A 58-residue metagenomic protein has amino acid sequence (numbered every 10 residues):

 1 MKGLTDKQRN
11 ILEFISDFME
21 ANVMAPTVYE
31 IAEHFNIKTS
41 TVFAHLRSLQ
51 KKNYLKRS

Functional and structural regions predicted by a protein language model:
Q8, V28, T39-S40: The DNA-contacting recognition helix of HTH DNA-binding domains and analogous helical DNA-recognition elements
N10-D17: Pre-recognition alpha-helix immediately N-terminal to the DNA-recognition helix within helix-turn-helix or winged-helix
D17-V23: Short helix-capping/hinge SLiMs at alpha-helix to coil transitions
A25-F35: A short alpha-helical element within helix-turn-helix/winged-helix DNA-binding domains across DNA-binding proteins
N53: Glycine-centered, phosphate/nucleic-acid-interacting loop/turn motifs that mediate DNA/RNA or nucleotide
R57: Short beta-strand "wing" residues that participate in macromolecule-binding interfaces
